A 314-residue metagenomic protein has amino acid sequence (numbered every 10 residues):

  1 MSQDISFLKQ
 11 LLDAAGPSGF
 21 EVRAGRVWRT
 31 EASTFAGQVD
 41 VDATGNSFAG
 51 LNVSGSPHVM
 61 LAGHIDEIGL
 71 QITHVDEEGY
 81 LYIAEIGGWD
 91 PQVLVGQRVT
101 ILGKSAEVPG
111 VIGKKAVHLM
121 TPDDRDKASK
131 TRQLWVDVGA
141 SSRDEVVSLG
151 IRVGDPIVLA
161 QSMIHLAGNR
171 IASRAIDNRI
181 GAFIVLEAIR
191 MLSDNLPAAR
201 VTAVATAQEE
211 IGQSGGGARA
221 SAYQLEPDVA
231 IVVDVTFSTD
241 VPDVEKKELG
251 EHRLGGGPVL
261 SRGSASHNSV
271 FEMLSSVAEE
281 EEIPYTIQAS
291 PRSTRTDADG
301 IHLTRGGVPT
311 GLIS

Functional and structural regions predicted by a protein language model:
M1-S314: N-terminal hydrophobic/helix-forming segments and targeting peptides
